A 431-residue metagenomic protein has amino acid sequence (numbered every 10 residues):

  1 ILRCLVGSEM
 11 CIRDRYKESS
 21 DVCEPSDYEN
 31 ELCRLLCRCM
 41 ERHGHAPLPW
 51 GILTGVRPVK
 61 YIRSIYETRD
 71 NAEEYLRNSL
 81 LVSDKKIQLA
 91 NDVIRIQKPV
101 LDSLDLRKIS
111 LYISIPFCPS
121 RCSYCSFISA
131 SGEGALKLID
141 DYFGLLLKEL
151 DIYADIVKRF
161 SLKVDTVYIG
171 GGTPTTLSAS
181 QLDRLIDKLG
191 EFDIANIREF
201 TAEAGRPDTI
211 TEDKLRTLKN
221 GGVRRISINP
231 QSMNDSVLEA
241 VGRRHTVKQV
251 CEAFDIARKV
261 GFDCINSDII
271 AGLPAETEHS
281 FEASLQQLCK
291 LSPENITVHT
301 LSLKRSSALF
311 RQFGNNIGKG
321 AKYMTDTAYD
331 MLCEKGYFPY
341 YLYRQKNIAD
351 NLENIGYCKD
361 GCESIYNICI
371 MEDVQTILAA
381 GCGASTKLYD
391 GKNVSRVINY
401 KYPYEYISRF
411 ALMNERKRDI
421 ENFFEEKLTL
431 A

Functional and structural regions predicted by a protein language model:
I1-I12: Single conserved hydrophobic/aromatic residue that forms the stacking wall/gate of nucleotide- or nucleobase-binding
D21-C37: Extended acidic/polar, glycine-enriched regions that form or flank non-catalytic beta-rich accessory modules
M40, G44-P47, E67-L111, F160-S161: N-terminal [4Fe-4S]-dependent radical SAM core
L106-F143: Canonical Radical SAM [4Fe-4S] cluster-binding loop centered on the CxxxCxxC motif and its immediate flanking residues
S129-T327: Conserved non-cysteine loop/helix-boundary elements of the Radical SAM core domain that shape
S236, A240-V241, A271-E278, P293-I317 (+2 more regions): Flexible glycine/acidic-rich beta-alpha junction loops that bind and position SAM and/or redox cofactors in anaerobic
K319-A349, T376-A380, A384-A431: C-terminal accessory region of radical SAM enzymes
